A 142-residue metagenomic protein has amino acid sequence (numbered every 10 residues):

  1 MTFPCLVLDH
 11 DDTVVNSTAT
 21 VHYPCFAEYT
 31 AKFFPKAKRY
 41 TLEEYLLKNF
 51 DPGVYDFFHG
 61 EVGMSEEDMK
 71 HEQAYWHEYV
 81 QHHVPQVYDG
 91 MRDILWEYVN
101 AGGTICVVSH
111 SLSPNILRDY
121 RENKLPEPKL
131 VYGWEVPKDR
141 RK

Functional and structural regions predicted by a protein language model:
M1-F3, G102, P128: A general structural motif
T2-C5, R140-K142: Conserved Lys-Pro-Asp/Glu-containing loop-to-beta segment of HAD-superfamily phosphomonoesterases, centered on
F3-D89: N-terminal helical cap/lid subdomain that shapes the substrate entry/recognition surface in HAD-like hydrolases
V7, Y79-V107, S113-L117, R121: Short, acidic loop-to-helix structural element flanking the phosphoryl-transfer center in phosphate-processing enzymes
V21, L112-S113: Short, solvent-exposed loop/turn segments at secondary-structure junctions
Y29-K32, E97, E122-N123: Alpha-helical structural signal in soluble globular domains
S113-K142: Substrate-recognition "cap/lid" segment bordering the active-site pocket of phosphatases
